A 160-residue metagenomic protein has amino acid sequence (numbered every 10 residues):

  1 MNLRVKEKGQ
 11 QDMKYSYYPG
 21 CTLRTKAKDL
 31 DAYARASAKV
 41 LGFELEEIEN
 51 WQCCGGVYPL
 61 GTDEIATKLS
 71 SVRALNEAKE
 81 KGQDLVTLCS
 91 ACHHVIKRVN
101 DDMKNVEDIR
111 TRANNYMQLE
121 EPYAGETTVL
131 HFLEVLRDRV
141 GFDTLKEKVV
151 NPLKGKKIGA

Functional and structural regions predicted by a protein language model:
N2-A160: Iron-sulfur cluster-binding electron-transfer modules in prokaryotic oxidoreductases
